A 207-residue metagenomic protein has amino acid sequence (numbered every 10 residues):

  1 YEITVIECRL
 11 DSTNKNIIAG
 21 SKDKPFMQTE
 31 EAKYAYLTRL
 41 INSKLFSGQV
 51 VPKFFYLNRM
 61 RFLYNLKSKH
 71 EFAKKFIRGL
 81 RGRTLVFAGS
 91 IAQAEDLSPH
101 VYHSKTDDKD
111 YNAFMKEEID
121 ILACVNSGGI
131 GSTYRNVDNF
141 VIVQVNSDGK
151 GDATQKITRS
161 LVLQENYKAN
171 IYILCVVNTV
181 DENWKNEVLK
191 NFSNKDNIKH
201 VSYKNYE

Functional and structural regions predicted by a protein language model:
Y1-R81: Interdomain helical connector at the RecA1-RecA2 junction of SF1/SF2 helicase-like NTPases
Y1-T4, R135-N139, E165-I171: Short glycine-/polar-rich loops that comprise or flank the Walker A/P-loop and associated switch/sensor motifs
L10-N14, A92, G128-G129, N146-G149 (+2 more regions): Conserved nucleotide-binding/hydrolysis micro-motifs of P-loop NTPases
K24, L163-E207: Helicase-associated low-complexity regulatory tails and linkers flanking the ATPase motor
R81-G82, I119, V137: Short, high-confidence coil segments that cap the C-terminus of an alpha-helix and link into the following beta-strand
L85-A88, A92-S132, D152-A153: Conserved helicase ATPase core of P-loop NTP-dependent helicases/translocases
A88, H103, Q144, I173-C175: Short beta-strand/turn micro-motifs composed of small residues that flank or help shape donor/cofactor-binding pockets
S147-A169: Conserved SF2 helicase motif VI
